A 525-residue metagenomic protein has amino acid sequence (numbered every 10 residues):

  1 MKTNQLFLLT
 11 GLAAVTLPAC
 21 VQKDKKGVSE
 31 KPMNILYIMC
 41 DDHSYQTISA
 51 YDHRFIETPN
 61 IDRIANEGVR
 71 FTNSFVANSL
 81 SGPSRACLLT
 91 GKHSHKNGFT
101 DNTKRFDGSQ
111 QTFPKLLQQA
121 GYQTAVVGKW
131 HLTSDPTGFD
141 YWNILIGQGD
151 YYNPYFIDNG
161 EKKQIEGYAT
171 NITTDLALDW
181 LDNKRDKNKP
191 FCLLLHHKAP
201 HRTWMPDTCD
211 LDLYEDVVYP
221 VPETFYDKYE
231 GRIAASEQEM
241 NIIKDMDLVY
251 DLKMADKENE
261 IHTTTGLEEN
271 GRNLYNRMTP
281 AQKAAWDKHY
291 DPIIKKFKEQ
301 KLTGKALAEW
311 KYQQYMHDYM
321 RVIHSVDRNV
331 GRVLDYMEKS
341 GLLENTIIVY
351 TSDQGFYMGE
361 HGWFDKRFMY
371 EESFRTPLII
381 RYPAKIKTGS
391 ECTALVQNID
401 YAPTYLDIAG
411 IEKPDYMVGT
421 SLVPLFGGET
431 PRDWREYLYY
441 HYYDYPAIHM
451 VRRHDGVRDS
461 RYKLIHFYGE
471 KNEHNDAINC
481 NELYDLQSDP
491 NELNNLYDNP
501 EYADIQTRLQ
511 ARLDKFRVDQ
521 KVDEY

Functional and structural regions predicted by a protein language model:
K2-C480, P490-Y525: Formylglycine-dependent sulfatase
L483-Y484: Short hydrophobic beta-strand that contains or immediately precedes a catalytic carboxylate
Q487: Residues forming the ATP-binding cleft of Hanks-type serine/threonine protein kinase domains
